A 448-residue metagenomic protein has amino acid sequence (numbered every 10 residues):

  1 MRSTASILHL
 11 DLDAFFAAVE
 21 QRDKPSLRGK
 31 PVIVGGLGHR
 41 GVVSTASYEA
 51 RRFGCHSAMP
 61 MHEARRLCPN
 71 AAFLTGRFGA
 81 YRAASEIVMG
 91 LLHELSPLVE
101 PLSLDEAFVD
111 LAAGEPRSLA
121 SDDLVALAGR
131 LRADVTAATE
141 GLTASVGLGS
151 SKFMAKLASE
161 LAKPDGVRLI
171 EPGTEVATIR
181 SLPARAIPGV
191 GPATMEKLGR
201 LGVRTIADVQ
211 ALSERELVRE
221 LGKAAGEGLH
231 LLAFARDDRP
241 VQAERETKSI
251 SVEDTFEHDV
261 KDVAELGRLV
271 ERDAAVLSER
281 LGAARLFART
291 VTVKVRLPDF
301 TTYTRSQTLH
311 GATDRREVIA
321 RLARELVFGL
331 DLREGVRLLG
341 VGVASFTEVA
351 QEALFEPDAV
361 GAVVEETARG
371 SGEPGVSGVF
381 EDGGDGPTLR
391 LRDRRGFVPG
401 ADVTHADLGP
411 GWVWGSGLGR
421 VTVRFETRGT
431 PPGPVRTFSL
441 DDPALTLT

Functional and structural regions predicted by a protein language model:
M1-E227, G361, E365-E373, S377-G384 (+2 more regions): Gly/Gly-Pro- and Ser/Thr-rich, intrinsically disordered tail segments characteristic of DNA damage-repair and tolerance
R2, A186, G199-L338, V343-E348 (+1 more regions): DNA-contacting surface of Y-family translesion DNA polymerases
E49, D299-T301, L309-H310, G419-T422 (+1 more regions): Short, surface-exposed beta-strand-loop junctions and turns on beta-sheet-rich folds
L102-E106, G149-K152, L286-T290, V336-L338 (+1 more regions): Short Gly/Ser/Thr- and Asp/Glu-enriched loop/turn motifs at secondary-structure junctions
E115-L119, T347-E352, T430-P432: Short, charged/polar, Gly/Pro-enriched secondary-structure boundary elements
V291-V295, G400-A406: A short beta-strand micro-motif
P387-P399, A406, P410-T448: Basic/aromatic-rich interaction segments and small domains that mediate binding to polyanionic partners
